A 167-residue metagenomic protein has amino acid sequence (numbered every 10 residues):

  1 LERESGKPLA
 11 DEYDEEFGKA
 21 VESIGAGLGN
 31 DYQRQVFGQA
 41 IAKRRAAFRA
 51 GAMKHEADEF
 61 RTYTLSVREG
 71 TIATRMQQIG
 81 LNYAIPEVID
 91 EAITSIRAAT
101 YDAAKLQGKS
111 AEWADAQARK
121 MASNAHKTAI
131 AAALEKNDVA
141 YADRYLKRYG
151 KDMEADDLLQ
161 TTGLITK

Functional and structural regions predicted by a protein language model:
L1-K167: Non-transmembrane, interaction-prone alpha-helical and coil segments associated with secretion and export
